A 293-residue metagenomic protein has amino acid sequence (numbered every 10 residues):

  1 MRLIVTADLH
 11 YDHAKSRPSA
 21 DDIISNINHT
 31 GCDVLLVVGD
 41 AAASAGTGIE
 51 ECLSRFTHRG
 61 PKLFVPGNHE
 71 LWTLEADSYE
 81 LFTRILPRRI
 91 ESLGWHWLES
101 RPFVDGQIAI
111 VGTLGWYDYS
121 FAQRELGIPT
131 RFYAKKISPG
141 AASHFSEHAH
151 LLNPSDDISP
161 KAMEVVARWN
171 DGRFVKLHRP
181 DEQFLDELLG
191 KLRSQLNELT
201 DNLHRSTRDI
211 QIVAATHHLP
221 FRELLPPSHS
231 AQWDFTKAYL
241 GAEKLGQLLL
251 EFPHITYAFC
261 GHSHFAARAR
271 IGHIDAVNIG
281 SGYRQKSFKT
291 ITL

Functional and structural regions predicted by a protein language model:
M1-F64, E70-L81, H178: N-terminal active-site segment of His-dependent metallophosphoesterases
M1-I4, P102-G112, I210-Q211, R270-A276: Beta-strand-turn-beta hairpins that frame and shape the catalytic cleft of phosphate-ester-processing enzymes
V5-A7, L35-D40, L63-N68, H96-E99 (+4 more regions): Active-site neighborhood of phospho(di)ester-bond hydrolases with catalytic His/Asp-centered motifs
H10-K15, A42-T47, H69-A76, L98-D105 (+4 more regions): Active-site environment of divalent metal-dependent phosphoester hydrolases
D22, P226-T256, S263-L293: Binuclear metal-dependent phosphoesterase catalytic core
I27, C52-F56, W95-Q107, K191-R208: Short amphipathic alpha-helices and their capping/turn segments at secondary-structure boundaries
L74-L98: Glycine/small-residue-rich loop that forms an oxyanion/phosphate-binding "nest" at active or ligand-binding sites
V111-I212, H218-Q232: Active-site-proximal loop/helix segment associated with metal-binding centers of metalloenzymes
